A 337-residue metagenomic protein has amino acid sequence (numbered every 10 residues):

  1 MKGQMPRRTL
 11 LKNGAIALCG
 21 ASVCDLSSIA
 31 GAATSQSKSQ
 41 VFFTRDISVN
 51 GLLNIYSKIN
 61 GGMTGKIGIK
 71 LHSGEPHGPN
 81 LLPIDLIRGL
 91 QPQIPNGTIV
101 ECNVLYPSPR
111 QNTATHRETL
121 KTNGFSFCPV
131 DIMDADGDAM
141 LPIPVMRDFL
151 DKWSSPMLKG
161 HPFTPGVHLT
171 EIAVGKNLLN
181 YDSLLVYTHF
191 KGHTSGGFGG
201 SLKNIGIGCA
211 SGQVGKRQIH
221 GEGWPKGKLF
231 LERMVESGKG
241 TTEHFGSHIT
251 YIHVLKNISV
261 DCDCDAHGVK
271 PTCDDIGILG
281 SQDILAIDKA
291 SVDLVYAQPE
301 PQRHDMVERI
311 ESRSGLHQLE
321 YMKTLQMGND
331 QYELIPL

Functional and structural regions predicted by a protein language model:
M1-L18: N-terminal secretory signal peptides and thylakoid transit peptides that target proteins across membranes
A30-A32: Boundary at the C-terminal end of the N-terminal hydrophobic targeting segment
S35-L337: Extended, low-polarity segments enriched in aliphatic/aromatic residues
